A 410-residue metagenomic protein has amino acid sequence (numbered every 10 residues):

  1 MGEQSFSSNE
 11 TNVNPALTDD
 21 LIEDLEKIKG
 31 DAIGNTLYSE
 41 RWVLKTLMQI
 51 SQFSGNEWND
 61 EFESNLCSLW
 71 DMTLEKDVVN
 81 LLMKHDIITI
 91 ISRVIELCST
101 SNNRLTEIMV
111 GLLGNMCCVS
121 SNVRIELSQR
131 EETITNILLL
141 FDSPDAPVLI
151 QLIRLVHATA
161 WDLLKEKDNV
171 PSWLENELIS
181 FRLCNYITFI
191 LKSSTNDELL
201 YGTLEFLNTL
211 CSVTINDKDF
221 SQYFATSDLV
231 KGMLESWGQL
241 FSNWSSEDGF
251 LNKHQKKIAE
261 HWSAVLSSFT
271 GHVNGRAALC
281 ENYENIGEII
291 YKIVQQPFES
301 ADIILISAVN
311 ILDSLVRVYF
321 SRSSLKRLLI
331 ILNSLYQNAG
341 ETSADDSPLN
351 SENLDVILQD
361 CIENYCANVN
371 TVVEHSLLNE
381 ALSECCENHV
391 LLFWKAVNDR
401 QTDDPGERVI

Functional and structural regions predicted by a protein language model:
M1-W70, L74-V78, E387-I410: N-terminal "cap/leader" segments of large eukaryotic alpha-helical scaffolds
I28-D60, D71-S92, N103-I108, N115-L138 (+8 more regions): Elongated alpha-helical scaffolds that mediate protein-protein interactions in large eukaryotic proteins, primarily
I50-W58, R93-R104, N136-P147, Y186-E198 (+7 more regions): Helix-loop junctions that connect tandem helical modules in alpha-solenoid scaffolds
W58-L69, M109-L112, L152-V156, L183 (+7 more regions): Extended HEAT/HEAT-like alpha-solenoid repeat tracts in very large eukaryotic scaffold/adaptor proteins
S92, S172-N176, S242, I330 (+3 more regions): Polar/charged alpha-helical tracts
S180, N196-C211, K218-Q295, I303-D313 (+1 more regions): Core solenoid repeat modules with strong leucine/isoleucine-rich periodicity, prominently canonical LRR arrays but also
